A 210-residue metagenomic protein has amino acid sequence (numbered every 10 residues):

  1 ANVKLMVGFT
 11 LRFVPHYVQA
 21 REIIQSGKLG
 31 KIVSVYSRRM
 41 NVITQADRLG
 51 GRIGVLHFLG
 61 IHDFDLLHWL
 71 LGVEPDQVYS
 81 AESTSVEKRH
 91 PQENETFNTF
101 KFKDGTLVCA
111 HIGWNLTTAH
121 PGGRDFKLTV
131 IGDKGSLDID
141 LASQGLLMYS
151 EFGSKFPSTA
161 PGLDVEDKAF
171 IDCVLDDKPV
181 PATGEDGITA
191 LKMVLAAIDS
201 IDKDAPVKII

Functional and structural regions predicted by a protein language model:
V3-M6, L11-H90, D204: Predominantly a Rossmann-like dinucleotide-binding segment in NAD(P)-dependent oxidoreductases
P15, L59-H62, V165-E166, E185 (+1 more regions): A generic structural signal for residues located within well-ordered alpha-helices of large catalytic or ligand-binding
I32, V78-Y79, D140, P181-T183 (+1 more regions): Short, hydrophobic secondary-structure boundary micro-motifs
F64-Q144, K168-V180: Contiguous beta-strand/loop segments that form the cofactor/metal-binding neighborhood of enzyme cores
K103, D172-I210: C-terminal helix-rich "cap/oligomerization" subdomain common to oxidoreductases
L107, S136, G153-K155, P206: Short, mixed charged/polar active-site loops that provide acid/base catalysis or chelate metal/phosphate cofactors
A119-R124, M148-G153, P157: A short, polar/proline- and glycine-enriched secondary-structure boundary/capping micro-motif
F156-K168: Active-site loop of classical SDR/Rossmann-like NAD(P)-dependent oxidoreductases, centered on the catalytic Tyr-X3-Lys
